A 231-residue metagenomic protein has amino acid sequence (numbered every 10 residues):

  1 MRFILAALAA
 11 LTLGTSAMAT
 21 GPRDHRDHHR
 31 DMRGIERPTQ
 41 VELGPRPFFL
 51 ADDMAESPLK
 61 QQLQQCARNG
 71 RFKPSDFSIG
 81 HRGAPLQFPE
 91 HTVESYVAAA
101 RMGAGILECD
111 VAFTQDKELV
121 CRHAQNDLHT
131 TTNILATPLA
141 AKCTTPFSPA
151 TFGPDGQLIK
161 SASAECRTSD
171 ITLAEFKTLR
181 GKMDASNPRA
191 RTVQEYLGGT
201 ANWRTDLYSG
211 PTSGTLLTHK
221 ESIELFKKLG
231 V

Functional and structural regions predicted by a protein language model:
R2, M18-V231: Phosphate-group recognition and catalysis centered on beta-loop-alpha active-site segments
A6-G14: Hydrophobic helical h-region of N-terminal Sec-dependent signal peptides in bacterial secretory/periplasmic proteins
